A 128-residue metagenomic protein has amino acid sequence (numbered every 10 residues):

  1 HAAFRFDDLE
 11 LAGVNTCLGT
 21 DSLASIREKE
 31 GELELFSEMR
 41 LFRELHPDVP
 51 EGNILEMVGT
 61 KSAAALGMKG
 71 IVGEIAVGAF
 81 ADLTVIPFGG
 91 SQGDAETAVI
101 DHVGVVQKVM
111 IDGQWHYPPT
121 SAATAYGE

Functional and structural regions predicted by a protein language model:
F6-F88: His/Asp/Glu-enriched, well-ordered alpha-helical/loop segment that forms or immediately abuts the divalent-metal
F80-E128: C-terminal cap of metal-dependent C-N hydrolases
